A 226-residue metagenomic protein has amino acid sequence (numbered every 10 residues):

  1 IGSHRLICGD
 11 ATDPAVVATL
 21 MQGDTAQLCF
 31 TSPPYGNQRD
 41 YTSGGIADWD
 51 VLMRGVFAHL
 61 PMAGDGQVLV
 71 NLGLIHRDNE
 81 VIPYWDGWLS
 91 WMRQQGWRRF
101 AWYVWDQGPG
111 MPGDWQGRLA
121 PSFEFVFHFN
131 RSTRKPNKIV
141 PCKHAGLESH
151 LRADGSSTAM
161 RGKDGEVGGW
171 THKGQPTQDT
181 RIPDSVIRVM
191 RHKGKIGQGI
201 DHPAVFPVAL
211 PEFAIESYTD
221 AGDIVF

Functional and structural regions predicted by a protein language model:
I1-F226: Core catalytic lobe of class I
